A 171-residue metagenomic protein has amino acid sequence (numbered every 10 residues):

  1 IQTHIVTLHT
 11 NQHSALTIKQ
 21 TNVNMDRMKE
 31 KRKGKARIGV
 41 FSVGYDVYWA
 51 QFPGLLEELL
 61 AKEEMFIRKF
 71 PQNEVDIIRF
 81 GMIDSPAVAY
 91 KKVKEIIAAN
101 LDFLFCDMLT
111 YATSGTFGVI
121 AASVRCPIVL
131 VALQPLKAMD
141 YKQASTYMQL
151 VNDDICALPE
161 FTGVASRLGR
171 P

Functional and structural regions predicted by a protein language model:
I1, S14-A15: Short polybasic linear motifs
I5-H9, L16-T17, N24: Short, positively charged and aromatic/hydrophobic N-terminal segments
T21-K29: A short, compositionally biased domain-edge/stem linker segment
M28-T162, S166-P171: Metallocofactor- and cofactor-centric catalytic cores in central/energy metabolism, strongly enriched
